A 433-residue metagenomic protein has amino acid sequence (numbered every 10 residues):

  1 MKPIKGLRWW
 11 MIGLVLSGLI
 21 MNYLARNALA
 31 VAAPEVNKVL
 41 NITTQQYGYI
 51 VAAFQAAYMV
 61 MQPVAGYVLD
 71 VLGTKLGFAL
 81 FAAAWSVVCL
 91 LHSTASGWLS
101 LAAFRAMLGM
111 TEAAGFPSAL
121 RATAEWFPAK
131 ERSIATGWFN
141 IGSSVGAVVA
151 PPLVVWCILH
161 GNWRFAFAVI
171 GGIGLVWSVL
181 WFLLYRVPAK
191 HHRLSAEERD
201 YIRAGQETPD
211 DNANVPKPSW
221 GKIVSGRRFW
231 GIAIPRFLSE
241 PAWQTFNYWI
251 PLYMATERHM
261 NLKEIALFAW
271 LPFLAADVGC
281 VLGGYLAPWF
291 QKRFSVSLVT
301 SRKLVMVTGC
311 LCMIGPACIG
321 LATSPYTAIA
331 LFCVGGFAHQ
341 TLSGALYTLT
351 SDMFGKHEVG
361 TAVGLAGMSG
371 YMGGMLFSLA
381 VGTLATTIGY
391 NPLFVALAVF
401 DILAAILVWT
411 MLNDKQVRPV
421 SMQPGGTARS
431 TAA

Functional and structural regions predicted by a protein language model:
N27, Q55-P63, A147-V148, F273-V281 (+1 more regions): Residue-level signature of mid-helix packing/kink "hotspots" within the transmembrane helices of 12-pass Major
L29-A30, V224-V281, L342-S343, Y347: Extracytoplasmic gate region of multi-pass secondary transporters
N41, G73, T94-S100, T111 (+3 more regions): Helix-breaking motifs and short loop linkers at transmembrane-helix boundaries and internal kinks in secondary membrane
V60-L99: Conserved MFS/SLC helix-loop-helix module at the cytosolic interface between two early adjacent transmembrane helices
L76-L90, V299-A317, A398: Structural signature of the two symmetry-related core transmembrane helices
F104-S143: Cytoplasmic helix-loop-helix junction between adjacent transmembrane helices in 12-TM secondary transporters
F139-H192: Helix-loop-helix hairpin linking two adjacent transmembrane segments in secondary transporters
V299-L346: C-terminal transmembrane helical hairpin of 12-TM major facilitator-type secondary transporters
